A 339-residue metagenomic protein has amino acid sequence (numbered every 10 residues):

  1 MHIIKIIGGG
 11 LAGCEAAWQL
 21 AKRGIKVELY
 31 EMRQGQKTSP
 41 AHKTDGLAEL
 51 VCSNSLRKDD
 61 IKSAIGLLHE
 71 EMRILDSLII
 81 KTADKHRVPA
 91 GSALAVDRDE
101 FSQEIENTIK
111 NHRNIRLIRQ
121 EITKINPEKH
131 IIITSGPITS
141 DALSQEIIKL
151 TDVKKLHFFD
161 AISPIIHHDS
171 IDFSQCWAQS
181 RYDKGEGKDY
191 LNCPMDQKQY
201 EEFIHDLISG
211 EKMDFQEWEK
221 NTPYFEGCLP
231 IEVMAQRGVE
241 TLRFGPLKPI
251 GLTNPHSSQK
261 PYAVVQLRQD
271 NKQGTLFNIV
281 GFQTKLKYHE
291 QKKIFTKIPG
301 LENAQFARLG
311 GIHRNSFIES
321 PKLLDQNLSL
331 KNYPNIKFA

Functional and structural regions predicted by a protein language model:
M1-A12: Beta1/beta-strand and adjacent pyrophosphate-binding region of the FAD-binding site in flavoprotein oxidoreductases
W18-K81: N-terminal FAD cofactor-binding segment of flavoenzymes
E28, R116-I118, F159, A307 (+1 more regions): General small-molecule cofactor/ligand-binding pocket signal
E49-D60, D84-E100: Dinucleotide-binding Rossmann-like beta1-alpha1 core, especially the glycine-rich loop that anchors the ADP
D60-I65, H69, S77-S92, T151-D160 (+1 more regions): A short alpha-helix-loop-beta-strand transition element characteristic of N-terminal alpha/beta dinucleotide-binding
R98-L117: Helical element adjacent to the flavin cofactor pocket in flavoenzyme catalytic cores
N111-K293: Predominantly flavin-linked oxidoreductase catalytic cores and closely associated redox partners
N278-A339: A glycine-rich dinucleotide-binding beta-alpha-beta segment and adjacent secondary-structure elements that constitute
